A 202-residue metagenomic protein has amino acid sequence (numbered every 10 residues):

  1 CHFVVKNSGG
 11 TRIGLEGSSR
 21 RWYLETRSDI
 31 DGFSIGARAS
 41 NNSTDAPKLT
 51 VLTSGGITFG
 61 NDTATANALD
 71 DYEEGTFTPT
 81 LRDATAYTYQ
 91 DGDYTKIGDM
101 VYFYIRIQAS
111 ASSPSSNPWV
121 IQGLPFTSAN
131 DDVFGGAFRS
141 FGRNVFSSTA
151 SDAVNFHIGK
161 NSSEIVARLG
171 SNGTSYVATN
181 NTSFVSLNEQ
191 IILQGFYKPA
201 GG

Functional and structural regions predicted by a protein language model:
C1-D71, S113-S115, D131, S171-G173 (+1 more regions): Trimeric beta-solenoid/beta-helix "fiber body" segments of extracellular/virion adhesins and depolymerases
V4-V5, L24-T26, L49, D91-T95 (+1 more regions): Short, exposed beta-strand/loop patches in secreted or surface proteins that constitute
N7-R20, G36-T44, E73-Y89, A137-S151: Short, solvent-exposed secondary-structure boundary motifs
W22, F33, L49, G75 (+3 more regions): A broad, low-specificity signal marking well-ordered, structured residues that form hydrophobic/aromatic
S40, L52, G60-A64, Y87-D91 (+1 more regions): Extracellular jelly-roll beta-sandwich "head" domains, especially the C-terminal globular C1q domain
F59-G98: Terminal (often C-terminal
G98-I107: Carbohydrate-binding surface patches
